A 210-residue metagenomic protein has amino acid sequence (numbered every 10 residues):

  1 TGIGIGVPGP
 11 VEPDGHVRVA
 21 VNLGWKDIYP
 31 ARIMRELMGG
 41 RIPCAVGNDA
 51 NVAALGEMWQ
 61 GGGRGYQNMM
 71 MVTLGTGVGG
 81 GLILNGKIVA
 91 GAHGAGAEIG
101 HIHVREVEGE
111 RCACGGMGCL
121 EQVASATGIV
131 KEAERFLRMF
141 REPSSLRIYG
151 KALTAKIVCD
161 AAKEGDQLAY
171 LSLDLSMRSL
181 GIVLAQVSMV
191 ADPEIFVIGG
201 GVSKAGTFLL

Functional and structural regions predicted by a protein language model:
T1-G2, V11-D14, R32-C44, G56-N68 (+2 more regions): ATP-binding/phosphotransfer module of carbohydrate and carboxylate kinases, centering on a glycine-rich
V7, P13, N48, L84-N85: A cytosolic small-molecule/anion-sensing beta-strand core signal
V17-G24: Short glycine-enriched, charge-decorated loop/helix-capping segments at active-site entrances that position
L23, G94-A95: Residue-level structural signal for beta-strand termini and adjacent loop
Y29, A95-E108: A short, polar/charged loop-to-alpha-helix boundary motif
D49, G75: Active-site glycine-centered loops adjacent to acidic/histidine catalytic or metal-binding residues that shape
M70-V72: Conserved beta-strand elements of the Class I
G79-I83: Short beta-strand scaffold segments in enzyme catalytic cores
